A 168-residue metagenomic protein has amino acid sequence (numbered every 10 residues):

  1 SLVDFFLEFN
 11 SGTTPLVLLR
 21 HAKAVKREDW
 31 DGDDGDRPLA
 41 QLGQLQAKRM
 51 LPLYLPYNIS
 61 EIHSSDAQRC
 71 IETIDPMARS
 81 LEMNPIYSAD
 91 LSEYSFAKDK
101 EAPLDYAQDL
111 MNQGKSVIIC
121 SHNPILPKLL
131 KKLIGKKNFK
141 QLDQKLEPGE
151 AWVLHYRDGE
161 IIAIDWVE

Functional and structural regions predicted by a protein language model:
S1, F6-F9, L104-I162: Active-site-adjacent alpha-helix immediately C-terminal to a catalytic or transition-state-stabilizing loop
G12-K100, L104, P127, N138-E150 (+1 more regions): Active-site-proximal alpha-helix that buttresses catalytic centers in soluble enzyme cores
I164-W166: Residue-level detector of high-confidence beta-strand sites
